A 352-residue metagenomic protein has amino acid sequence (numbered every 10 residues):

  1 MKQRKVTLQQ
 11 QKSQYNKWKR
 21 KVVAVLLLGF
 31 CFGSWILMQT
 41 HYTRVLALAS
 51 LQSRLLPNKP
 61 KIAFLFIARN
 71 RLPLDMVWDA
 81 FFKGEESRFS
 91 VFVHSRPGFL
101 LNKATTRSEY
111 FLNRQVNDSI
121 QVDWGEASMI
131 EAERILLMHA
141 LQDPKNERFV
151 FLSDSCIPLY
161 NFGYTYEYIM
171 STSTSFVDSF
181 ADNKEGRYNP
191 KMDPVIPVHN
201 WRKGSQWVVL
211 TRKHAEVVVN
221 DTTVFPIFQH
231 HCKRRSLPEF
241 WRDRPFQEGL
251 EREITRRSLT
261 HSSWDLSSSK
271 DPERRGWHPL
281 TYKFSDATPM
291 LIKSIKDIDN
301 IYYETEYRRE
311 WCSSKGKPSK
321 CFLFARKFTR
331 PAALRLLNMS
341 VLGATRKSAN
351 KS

Functional and structural regions predicted by a protein language model:
K2-S352: ER/Golgi luminal nucleotide-sugar-dependent glycosyltransferases, focusing on the catalytic module
